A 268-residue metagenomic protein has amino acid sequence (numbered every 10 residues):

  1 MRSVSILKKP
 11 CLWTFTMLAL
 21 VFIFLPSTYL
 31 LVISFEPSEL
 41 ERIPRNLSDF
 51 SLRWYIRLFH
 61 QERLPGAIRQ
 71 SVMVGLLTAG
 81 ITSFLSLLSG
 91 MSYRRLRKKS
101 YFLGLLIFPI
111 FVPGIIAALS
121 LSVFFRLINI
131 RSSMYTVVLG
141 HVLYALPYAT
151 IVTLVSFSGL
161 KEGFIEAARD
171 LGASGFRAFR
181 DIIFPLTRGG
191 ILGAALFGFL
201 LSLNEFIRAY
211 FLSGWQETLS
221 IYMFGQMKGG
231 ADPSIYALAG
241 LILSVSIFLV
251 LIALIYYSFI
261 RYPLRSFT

Functional and structural regions predicted by a protein language model:
M1-K9, M73-L106, L119, V123 (+1 more regions): Transmembrane-helix boundary motif in ABC transporter permease subunits
R2-T14, F22, E36, L154-I165 (+3 more regions): C-terminal transmembrane helix and the adjacent membrane-cytosol boundary/short C-terminal tail of inner/organellar
V4-K8, L52-R63, L203-I252, I260: Interhelical loop and adjacent transmembrane-helix boundary motif in polytopic membrane transport permeases
A19-I23, T78, T82-L85, L105-A117 (+6 more regions): Faces of alpha-helical transmembrane segments in polytopic inner-membrane proteins
L25-E62, L212-G214, T268: Short membrane-interfacial helix/loop motifs at transmembrane-helix boundaries
L31, L64-I68, V72, Y93 (+7 more regions): Hydrophobic alpha-helical elements at and bordering transmembrane segments of multi-pass membrane proteins
R45, I115-A145, F176, S213-G214: Membrane-interfacial helix termini and adjacent extracytoplasmic/periplasmic loops of multi-pass transporters
R95-F102, I130-M134, G163, G175 (+2 more regions): Membrane-helix interface segments
